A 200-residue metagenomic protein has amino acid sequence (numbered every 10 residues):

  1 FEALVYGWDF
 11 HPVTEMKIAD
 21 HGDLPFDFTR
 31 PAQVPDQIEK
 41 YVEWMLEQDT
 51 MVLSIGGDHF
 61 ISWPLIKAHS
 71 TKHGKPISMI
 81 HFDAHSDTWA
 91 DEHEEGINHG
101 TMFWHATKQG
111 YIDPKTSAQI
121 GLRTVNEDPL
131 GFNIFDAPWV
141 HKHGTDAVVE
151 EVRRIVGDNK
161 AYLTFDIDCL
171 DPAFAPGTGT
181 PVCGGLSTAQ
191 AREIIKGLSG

Functional and structural regions predicted by a protein language model:
F1-G200: Conserved alpha-helical scaffold segments that buttress catalytic/binding sites
